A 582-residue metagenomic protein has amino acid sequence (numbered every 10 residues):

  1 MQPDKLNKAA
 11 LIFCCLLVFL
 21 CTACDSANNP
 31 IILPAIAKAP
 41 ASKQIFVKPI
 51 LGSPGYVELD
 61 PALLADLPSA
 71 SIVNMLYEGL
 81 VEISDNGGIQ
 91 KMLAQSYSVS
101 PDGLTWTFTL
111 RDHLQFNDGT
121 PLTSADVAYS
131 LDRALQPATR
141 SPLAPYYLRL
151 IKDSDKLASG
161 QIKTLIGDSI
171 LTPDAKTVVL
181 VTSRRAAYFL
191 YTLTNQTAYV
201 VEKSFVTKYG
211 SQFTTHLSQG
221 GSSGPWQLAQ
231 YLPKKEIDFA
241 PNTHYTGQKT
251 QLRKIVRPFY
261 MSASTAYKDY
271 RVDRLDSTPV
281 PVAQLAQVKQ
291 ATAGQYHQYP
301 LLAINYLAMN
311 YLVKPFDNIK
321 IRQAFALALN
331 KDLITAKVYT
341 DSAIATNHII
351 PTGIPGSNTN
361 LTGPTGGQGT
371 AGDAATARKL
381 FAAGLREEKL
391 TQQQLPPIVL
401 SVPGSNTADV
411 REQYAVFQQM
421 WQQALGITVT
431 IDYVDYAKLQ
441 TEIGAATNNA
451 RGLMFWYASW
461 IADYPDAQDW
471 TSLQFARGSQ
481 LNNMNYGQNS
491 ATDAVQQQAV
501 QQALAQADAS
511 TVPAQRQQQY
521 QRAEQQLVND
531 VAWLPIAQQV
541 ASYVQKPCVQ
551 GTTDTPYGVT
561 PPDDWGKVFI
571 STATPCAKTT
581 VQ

Functional and structural regions predicted by a protein language model:
K48-P49, G119, Q423-N482, Q519: Periplasmic binding protein-like
P49-P101, G221-S222: N-terminal lobe/hinge region of extracytoplasmic solute-binding protein
S96-Y147, V179, P315-D317: Aromatic- and charge-enriched surface segment that lines or borders ligand/interaction sites
T109, A128, T139-S204: Surface-exposed binding/hinge segments that line and control ligand-binding clefts or catalytic entry sites
R184-T250, K254, S264, P575: Gly/Pro-rich hinge or "lid" segments in bacterial periplasmic/extracellular proteins
A229-A240, V256-V313, A336-K337, A345: Extracellular/periplasmic solute-recognition and catalytic clefts
A345-G384, G404-Q413: Structural transition elements
N483-Y486, Y543-Q582: Long beta-strand-rich cores associated with HINT superfamily self-processing modules
